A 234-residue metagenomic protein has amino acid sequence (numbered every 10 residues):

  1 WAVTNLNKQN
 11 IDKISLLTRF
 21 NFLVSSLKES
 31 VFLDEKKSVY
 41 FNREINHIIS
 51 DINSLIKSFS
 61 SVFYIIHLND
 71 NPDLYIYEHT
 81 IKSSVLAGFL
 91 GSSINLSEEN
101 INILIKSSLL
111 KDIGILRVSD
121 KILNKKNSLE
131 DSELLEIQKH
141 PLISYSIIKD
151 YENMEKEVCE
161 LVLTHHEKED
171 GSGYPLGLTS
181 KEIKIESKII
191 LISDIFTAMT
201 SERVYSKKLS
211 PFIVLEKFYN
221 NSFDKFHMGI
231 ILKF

Functional and structural regions predicted by a protein language model:
V3-Q138, Y145-N153, E157: Acidic/His-rich, divalent-metal-binding segments that scaffold phosphate/diphosphate chemistry
K82, I143, K188-L191: Charged catalytic carboxylate motif
S108, I148-S187, Y205-K207, L215-F234: Histidine/acidic-rich helix-loop-helix segments that form or flank divalent-metal centers in metalloenzyme catalytic
I115-L116, P175, A198, I231: General alpha-helical segment detector with a strong preference for membrane-spanning helices and helix-boundary regions
V118-S119, G171, S201: Active-site-flanking alpha-helical
S132-E133, I143-I147, S201-R203, I213-Y219: Phosphate/pyrophosphate-binding active-site loops
K188-S201: Conserved beta-strand-loop-short alpha-helix elements that form and flank the Mn2+/Mg2+-coordinating active site
